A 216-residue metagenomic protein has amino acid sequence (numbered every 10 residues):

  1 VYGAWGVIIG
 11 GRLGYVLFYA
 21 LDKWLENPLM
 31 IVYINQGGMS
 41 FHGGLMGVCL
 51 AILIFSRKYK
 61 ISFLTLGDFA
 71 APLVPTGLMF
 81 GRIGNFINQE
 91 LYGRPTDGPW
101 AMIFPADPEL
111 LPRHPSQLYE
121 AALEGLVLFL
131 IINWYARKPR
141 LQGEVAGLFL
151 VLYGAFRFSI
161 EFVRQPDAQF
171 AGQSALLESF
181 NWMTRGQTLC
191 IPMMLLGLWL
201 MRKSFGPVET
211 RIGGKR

Functional and structural regions predicted by a protein language model:
V1-R216: Hydrophobic, membrane-interfacing alpha helices
